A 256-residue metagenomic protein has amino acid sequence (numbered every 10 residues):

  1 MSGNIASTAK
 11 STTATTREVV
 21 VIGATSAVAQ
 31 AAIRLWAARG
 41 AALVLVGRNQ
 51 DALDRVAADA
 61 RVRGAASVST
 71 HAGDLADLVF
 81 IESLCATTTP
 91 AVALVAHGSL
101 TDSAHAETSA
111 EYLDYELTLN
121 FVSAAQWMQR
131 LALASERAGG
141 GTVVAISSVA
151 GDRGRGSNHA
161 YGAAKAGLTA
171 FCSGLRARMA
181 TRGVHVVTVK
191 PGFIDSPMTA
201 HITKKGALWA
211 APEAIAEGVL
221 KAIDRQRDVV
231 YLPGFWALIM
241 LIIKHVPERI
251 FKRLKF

Functional and structural regions predicted by a protein language model:
T25-S26: Conserved glycine-rich cofactor-binding loop
G40-V56: Conserved glycine-rich Rossmann-like NAD(P)H-binding loop of the short-chain dehydrogenase/reductase
V92, G98-D114, S157: Conserved mid-core segment of classical short-chain dehydrogenase/reductases
M128, A164: Active-site helix of classical SDR
S148: Residue(s) in the substrate-gating loop at a strand-loop-helix junction that position the organic substrate next
R153-H159: Active-site loop immediately N-terminal to the catalytic Tyr-X3-Lys motif of short-chain dehydrogenase/reductase
T188, K204-L241: C-terminal helical subdomain
